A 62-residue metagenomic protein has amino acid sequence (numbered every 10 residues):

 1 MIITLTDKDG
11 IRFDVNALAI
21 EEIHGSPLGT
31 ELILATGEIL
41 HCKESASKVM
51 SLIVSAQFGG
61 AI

Functional and structural regions predicted by a protein language model:
M1-I62: Eukaryotic intrinsically disordered, low-complexity regulatory linkers and tails enriched in Ser/Thr/Pro
